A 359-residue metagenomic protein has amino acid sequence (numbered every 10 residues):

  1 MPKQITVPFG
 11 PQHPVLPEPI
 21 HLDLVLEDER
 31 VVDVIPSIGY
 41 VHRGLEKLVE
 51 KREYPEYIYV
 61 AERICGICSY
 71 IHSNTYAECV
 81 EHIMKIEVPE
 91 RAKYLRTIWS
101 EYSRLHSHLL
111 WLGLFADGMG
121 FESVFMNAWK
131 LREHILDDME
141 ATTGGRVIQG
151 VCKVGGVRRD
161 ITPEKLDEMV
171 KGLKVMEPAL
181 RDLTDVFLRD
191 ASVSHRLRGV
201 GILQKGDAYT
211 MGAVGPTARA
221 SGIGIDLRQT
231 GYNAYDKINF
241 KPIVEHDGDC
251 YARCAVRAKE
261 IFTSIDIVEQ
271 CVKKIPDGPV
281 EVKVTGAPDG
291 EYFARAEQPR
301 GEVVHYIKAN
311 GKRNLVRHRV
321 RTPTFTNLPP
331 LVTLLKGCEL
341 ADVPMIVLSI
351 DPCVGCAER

Functional and structural regions predicted by a protein language model:
M1-R359: Active-site bordering "gate/hinge" segments that shape substrate access to catalytic or cofactor-binding pockets
